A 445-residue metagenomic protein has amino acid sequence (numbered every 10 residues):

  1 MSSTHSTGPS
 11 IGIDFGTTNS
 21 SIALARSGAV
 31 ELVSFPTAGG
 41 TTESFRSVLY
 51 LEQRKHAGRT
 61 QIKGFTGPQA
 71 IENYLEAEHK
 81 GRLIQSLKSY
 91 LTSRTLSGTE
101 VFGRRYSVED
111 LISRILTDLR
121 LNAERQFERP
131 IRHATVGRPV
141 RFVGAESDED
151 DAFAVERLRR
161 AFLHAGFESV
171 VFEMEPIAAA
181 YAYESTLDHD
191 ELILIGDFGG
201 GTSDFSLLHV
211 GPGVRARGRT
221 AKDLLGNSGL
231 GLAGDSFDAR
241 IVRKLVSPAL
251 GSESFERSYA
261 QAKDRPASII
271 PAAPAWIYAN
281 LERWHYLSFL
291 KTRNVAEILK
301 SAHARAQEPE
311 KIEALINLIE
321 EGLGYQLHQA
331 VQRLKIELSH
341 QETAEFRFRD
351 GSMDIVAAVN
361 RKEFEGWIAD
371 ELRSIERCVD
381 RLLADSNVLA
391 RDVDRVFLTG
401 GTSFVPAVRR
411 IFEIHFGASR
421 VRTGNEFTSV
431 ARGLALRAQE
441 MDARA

Functional and structural regions predicted by a protein language model:
S2-T41, P68-I195, H209-S236, I355-L389 (+2 more regions): N-terminal phosphate-binding loop and flanking beta/alpha elements of the actin-like ATPase fold
G12, Q61, R157, E345-F348: Short acidic/polar alpha-helix capping motifs at helix-coil junctions
G16-T18, E43-R46, Q341-E342: A short, compositionally biased
T18, G201-S203: Conserved Rossmann-like nucleotide-cofactor binding loop
G28-R159, L163, R240, V246-L323 (+1 more regions): Phosphate-binding loop and its immediate beta->loop->alpha context in nucleotide/phosphate-handling enzymes
F198: Rossmann-like NAD(P)H-binding beta-loop-alpha module
R215, A239-F255, A279-A445: Helical "lid/coupling" subdomains associated with nucleotide-phosphate turnover
